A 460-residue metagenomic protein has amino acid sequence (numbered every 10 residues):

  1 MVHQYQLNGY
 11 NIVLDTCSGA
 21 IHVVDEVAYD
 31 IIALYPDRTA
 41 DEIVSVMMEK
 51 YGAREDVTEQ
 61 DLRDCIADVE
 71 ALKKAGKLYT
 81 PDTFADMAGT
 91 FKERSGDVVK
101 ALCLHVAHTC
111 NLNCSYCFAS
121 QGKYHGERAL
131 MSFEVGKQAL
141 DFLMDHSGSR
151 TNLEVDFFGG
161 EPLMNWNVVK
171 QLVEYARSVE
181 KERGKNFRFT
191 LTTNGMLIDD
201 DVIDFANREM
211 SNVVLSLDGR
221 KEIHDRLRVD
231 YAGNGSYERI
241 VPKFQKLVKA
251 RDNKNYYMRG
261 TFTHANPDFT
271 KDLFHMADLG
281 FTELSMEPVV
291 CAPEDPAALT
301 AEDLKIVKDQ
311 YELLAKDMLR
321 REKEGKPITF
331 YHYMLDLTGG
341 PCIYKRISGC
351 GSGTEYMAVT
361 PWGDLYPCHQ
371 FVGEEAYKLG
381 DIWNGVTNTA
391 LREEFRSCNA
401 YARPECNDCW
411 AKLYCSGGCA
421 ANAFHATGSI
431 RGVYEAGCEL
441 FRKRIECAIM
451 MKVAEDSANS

Functional and structural regions predicted by a protein language model:
M1-Y35: Acidic, low-complexity/disordered tracts enriched in E/D and polar residues
R38-G52: Short acidic, hydrophobic short linear motifs in intrinsically disordered regions
A53-L72, K77-D204, E209: Conserved alpha-helical substructure of the radical SAM core
C117-K123, N253, W410-A411, F424: Detector for the c-type heme attachment site
G136, L140-D156, N165-V289: Radical SAM/AdoMet-radical enzyme domain recognition
L140-F158, F395, G432-S460: Short Fe-S-cluster ligation motifs
K305-G339, H369-S416: C-terminal accessory region of radical SAM enzymes
R396-C447: Cysteine-cluster motifs in flexible loop/terminal segments that predominantly coordinate metals
